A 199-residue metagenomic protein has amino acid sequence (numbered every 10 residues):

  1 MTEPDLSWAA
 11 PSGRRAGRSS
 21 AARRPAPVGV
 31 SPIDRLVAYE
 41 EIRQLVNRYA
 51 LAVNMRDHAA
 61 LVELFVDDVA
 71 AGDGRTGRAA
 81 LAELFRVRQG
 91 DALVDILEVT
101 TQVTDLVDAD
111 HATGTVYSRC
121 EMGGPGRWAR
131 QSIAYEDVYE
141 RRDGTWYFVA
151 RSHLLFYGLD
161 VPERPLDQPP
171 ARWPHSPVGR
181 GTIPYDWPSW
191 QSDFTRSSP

Functional and structural regions predicted by a protein language model:
M1-M55, A59-L64: Short, low-complexity N-terminal intrinsically disordered segments enriched in polar/charged residues
T2-R18, H111-T113, A134-Q168, H175 (+1 more regions): Short beta-strand edge/turn micro-motifs at domain boundaries
P32, L36, R75, G126: Charge-dense, low-complexity intrinsically disordered segments
V53, F65, S118-C120, S152-L155: Short beta-strand segments enriched in hydrophobic/aromatic residues within well-folded beta-rich domains
H58-G124: A solvent-exposed, acidic/Ser-Thr-rich amphipathic alpha-helical stretch
L97-V99, A129-Y135: Short, surface-exposed coil-to-beta transition loops
G126-W128, E140: Short aromatic-glycine motifs in intrinsically disordered, low-complexity regions
Q168-P199: A hydrophobic membrane-anchoring alpha-helix module
